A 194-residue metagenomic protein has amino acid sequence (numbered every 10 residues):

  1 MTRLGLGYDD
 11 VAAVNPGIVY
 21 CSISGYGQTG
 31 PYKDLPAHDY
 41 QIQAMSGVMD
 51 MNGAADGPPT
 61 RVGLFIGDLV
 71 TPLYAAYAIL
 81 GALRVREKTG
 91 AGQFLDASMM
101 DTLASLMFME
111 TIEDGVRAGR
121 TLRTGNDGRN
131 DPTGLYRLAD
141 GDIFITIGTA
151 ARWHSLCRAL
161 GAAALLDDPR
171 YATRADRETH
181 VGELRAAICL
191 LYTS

Functional and structural regions predicted by a protein language model:
T2-I143, I147-G148, S155: Active-site-adjacent "lid/gating" segments in soluble enzymes
D127, D131-S194: Aromatic-enriched alpha-helical interface/lid elements that frame and gate functional surfaces
